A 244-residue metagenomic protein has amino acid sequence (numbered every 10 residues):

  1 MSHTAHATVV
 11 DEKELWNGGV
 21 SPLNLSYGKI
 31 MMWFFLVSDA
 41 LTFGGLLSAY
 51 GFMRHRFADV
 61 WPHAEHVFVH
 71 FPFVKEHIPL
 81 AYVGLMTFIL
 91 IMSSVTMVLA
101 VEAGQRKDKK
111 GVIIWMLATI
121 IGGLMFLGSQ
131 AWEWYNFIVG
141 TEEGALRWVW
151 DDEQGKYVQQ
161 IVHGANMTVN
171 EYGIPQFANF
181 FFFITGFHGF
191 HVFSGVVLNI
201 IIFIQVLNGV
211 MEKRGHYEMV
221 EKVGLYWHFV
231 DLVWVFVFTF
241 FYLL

Functional and structural regions predicted by a protein language model:
M1-L244: ...captures the hydrophobic TM-helix bundle architecture rather than a specific catalytic motif, and can also fire on
